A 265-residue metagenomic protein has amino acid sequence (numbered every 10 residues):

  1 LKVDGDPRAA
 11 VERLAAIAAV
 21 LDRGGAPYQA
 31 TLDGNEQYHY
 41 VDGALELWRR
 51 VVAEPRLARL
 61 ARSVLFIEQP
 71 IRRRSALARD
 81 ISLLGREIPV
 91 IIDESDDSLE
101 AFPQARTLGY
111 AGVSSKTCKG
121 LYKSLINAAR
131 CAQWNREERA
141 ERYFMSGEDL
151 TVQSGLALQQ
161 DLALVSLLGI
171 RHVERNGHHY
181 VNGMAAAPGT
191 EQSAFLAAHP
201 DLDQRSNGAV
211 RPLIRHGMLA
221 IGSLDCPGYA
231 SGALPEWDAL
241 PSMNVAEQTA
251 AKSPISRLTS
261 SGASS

Functional and structural regions predicted by a protein language model:
L1-L156: Catalytic core of soluble alpha/beta enzymes
E137-S265: Flexible C-terminal active-site loop/helix
